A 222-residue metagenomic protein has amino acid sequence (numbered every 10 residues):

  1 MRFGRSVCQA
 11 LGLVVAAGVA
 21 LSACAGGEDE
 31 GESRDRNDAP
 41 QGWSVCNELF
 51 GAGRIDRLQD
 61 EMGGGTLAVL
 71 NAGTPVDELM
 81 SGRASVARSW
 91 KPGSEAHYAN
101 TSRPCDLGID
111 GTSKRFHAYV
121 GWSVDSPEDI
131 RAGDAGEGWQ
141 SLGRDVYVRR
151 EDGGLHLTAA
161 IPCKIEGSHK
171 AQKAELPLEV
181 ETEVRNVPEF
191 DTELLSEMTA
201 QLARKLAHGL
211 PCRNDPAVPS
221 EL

Functional and structural regions predicted by a protein language model:
M1-G12: Bacterial N-terminal signal peptides that target proteins for export
V14-G18: Alpha-helical transmembrane segments
A20-A23: C-terminal motif of bacterial Sec signal peptides marking the signal peptidase cleavage site
A25-E28: Bacterial signal peptide processing site
R34-R204, H208, N214-L222: A small/polar (G/S/T-enriched), proline-flanked helix-loop surface module common in exported/cell-envelope proteins
